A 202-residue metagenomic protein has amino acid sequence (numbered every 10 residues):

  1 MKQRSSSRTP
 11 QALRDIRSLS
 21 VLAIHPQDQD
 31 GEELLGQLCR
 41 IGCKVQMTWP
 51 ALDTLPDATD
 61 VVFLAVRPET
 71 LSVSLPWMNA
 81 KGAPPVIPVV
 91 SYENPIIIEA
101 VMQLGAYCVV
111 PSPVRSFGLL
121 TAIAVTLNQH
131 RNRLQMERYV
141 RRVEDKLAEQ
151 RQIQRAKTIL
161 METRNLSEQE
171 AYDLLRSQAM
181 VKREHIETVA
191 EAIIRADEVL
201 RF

Functional and structural regions predicted by a protein language model:
D15-D28, L34-L38, V62: Conserved acidic segment of CheY-like receiver
G31-E32, W49-A83, E93-N94: Conserved phosphotransfer microenvironments
Q37, L119-R131: Receiver (REC) domain switch/output surface
I96, V114-I123: C-terminal output helix
E99-Q103: Alpha4-beta5-alpha5 "output face"
R141-F202: C-terminal output/effector regions of signal-responsive regulators
